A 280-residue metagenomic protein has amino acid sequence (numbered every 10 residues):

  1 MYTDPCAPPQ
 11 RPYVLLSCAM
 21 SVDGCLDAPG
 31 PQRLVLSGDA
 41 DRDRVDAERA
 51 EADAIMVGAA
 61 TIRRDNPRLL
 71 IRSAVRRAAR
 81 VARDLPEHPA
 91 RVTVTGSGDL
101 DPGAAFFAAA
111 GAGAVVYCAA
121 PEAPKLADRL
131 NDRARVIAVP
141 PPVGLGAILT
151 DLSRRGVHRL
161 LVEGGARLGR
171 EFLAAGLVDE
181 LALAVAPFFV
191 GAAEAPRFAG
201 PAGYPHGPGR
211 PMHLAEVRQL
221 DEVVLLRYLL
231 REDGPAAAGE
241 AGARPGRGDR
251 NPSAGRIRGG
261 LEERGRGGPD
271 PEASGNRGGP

Functional and structural regions predicted by a protein language model:
M1-N251, G255-I257, L261-R266, D270-P280: Enzymes that bind and transform nitrogen-containing heteroaromatic metabolites
